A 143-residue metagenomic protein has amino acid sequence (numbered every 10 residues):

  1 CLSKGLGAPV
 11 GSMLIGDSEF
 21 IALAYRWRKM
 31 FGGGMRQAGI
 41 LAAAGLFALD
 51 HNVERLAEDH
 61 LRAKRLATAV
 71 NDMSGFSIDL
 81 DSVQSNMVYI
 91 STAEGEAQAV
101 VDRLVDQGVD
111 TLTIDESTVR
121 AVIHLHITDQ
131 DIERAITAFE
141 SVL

Functional and structural regions predicted by a protein language model:
C1-A93: Active-site C-terminal subdomain of aminotransferase-like
K64, N71-L143: Conserved C-terminal alpha-helix-loop-beta "cap" of PLP-dependent enzymes that closes/shapes the active-site mouth
